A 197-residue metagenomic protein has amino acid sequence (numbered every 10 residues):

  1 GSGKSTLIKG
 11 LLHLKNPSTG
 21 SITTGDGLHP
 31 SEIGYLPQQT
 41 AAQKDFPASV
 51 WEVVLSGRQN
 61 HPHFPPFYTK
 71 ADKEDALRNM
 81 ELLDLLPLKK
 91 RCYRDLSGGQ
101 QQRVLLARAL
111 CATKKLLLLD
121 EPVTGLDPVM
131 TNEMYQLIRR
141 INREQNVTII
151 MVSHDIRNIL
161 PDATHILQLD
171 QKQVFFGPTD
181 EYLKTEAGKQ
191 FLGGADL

Functional and structural regions predicted by a protein language model:
G20-I33: Conserved ABC transporter NBD signature motif
K70-L88: Conserved ABC ATPase "signature" region
C92-L96, Q100: Conserved ABC ATPase signature
L117-D120: Catalytic Walker B motif of ABC-type/P-loop ATPase nucleotide-binding domains
P128-M130: Helix N-cap at the start of a conserved alpha-helix in ABC-type nucleotide-binding domains
S153-H154: H-loop/switch region of ABC-family ATPase nucleotide-binding domains
H165-P178: H-loop (His-switch) and adjacent beta-strand-loop-beta switch element of ABC-type ATPase nucleotide-binding domains
